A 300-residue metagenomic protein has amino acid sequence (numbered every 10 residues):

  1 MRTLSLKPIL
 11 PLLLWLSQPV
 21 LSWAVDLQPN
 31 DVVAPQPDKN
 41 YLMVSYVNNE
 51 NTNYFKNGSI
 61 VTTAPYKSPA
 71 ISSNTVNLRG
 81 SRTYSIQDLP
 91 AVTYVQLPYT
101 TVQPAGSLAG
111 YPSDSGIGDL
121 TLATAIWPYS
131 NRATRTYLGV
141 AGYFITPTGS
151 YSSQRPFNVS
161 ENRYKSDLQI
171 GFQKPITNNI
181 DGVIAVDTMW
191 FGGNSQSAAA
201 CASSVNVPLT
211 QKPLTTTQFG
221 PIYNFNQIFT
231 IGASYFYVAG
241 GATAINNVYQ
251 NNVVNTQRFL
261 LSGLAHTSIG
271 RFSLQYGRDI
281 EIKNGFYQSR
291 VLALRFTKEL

Functional and structural regions predicted by a protein language model:
L21-S45, N49-N53: Outer-membrane beta-barrel biogenesis signature
N30-D38, T83-V92, Y129-L138, N178-I180 (+2 more regions): Short loop/turn motifs that connect adjacent beta-strands in outer-membrane beta-barrel proteins
D38, A70-V76, S113-L120, S160-S166 (+3 more regions): Residues that define the transmembrane beta-barrel architecture of outer-membrane proteins
L42-N48, V95-Y99, V140-T146, I184-W190 (+2 more regions): Transmembrane beta-barrel strands of outer-membrane/channel proteins
V44-Y46, L78-R82, L122-P128, G142 (+5 more regions): Residues on the lipid-exposed face of transmembrane beta-strands in outer-membrane beta-barrel proteins
N49-T75, L108-P112, P156-N158: Surface-exposed strand-loop-strand hairpins of Gram-negative outer-membrane beta-barrel proteins
F55-S59, T63-Y66, S197, C201-L300: Outer membrane beta-barrel transmembrane domains
T100-T210: Outer-membrane pore/translocation modules
